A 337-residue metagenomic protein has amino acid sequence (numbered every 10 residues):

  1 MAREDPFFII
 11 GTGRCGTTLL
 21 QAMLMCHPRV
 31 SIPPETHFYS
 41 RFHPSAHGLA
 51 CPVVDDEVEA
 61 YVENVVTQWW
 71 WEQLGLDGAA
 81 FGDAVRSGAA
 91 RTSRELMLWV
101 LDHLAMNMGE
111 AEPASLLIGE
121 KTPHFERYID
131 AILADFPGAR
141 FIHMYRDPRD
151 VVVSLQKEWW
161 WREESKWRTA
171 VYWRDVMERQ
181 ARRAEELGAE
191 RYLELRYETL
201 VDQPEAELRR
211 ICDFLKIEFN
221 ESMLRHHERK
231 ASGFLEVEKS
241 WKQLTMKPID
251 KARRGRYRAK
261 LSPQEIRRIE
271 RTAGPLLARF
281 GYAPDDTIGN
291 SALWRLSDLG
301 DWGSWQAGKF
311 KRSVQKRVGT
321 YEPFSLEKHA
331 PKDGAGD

Functional and structural regions predicted by a protein language model:
M1-F8, R86, A105-E112, Q156-W159 (+3 more regions): PAPS-dependent sulfotransferases, especially Golgi type II membrane carbohydrate sulfotransferases
T12: P-loop (Walker A) phosphate-binding loop of NTP-binding proteins
C15: ATP-binding Walker
T18-V30: A conserved segment at the C-terminal end of the G1
H27-P34, L208, L215, F219 (+1 more regions): A generic secondary-structure signal for well-formed alpha-helical elements
P33-K121, F125: PAPS-dependent sulfation machinery
A105-K247: PAPS-dependent sulfotransferase catalytic domain
